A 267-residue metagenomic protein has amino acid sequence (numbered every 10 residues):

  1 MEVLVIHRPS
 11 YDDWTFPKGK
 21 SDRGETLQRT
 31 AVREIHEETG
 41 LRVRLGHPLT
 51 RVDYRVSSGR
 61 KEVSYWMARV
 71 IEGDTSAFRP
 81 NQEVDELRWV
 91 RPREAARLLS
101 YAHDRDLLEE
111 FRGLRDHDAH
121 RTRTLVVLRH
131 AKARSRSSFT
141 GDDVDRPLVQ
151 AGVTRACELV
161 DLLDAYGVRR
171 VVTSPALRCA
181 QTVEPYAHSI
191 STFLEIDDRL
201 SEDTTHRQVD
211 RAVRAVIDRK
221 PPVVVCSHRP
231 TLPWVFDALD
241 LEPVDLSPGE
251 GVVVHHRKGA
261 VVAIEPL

Functional and structural regions predicted by a protein language model:
M1-F16, L125-H130: N-terminal strand-loop-strand
G19, T30, H120-R207, P233 (+1 more regions): Active-site-proximal alpha-helix that buttresses catalytic centers in soluble enzyme cores
S21-H47, V52-D104: Unchanged
D104-R123: Charged phosphate-binding loop/patch that engages nucleotide di/tri-phosphates or the phosphate backbone of nucleic
L125-V126, R219-S227: Generic beta-sheet signal
T205-P221: A short, acidic, amphipathic alpha-helical segment used as a generic capping/interface helix at domain edges
D240-E265: Domain-level recognition of soluble alpha/beta enzyme cores, biased toward histidine phosphatases/phosphomutases
